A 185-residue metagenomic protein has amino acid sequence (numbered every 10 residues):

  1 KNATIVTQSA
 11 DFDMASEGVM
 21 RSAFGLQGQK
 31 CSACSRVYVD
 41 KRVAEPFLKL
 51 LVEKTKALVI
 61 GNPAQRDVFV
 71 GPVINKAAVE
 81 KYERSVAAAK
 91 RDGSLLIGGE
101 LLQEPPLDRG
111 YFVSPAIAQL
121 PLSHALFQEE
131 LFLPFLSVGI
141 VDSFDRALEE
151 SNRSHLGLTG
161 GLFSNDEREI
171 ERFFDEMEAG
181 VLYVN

Functional and structural regions predicted by a protein language model:
K1-L122, E149, V184: ALDH superfamily catalytic-core signature
V59, P105-N185: Conserved C-terminal structural/oligomerization subdomain of aldehyde/semialdehyde dehydrogenase
